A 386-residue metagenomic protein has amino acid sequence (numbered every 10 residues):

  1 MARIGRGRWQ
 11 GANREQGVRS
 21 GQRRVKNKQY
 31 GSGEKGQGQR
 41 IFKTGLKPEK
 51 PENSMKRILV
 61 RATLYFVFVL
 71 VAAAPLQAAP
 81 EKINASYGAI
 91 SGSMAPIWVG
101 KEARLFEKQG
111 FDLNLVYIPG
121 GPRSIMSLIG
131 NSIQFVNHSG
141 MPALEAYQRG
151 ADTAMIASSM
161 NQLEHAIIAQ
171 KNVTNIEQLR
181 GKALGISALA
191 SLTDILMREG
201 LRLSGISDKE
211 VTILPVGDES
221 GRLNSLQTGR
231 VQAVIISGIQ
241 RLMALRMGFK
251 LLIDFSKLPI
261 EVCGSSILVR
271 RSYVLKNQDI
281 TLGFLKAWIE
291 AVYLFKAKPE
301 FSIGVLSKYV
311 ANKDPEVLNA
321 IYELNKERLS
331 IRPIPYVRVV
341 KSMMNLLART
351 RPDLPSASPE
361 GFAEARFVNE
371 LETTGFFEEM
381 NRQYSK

Functional and structural regions predicted by a protein language model:
S54-L64: Bacterial N-terminal signal peptides that target proteins for export
A62-A73: Bacterial N-terminal signal peptides
A74-A78: Sec/Tat signal peptide C-region and signal peptidase I cleavage site
A79-T228, Q232-G238, K250-E261: Short, glycine-/small- and polar/acidic-enriched structural segments that line small-molecule recognition paths
P142, S220-A311: Pocket-lining segment of extracytoplasmic ligand-binding domains
K276-A357: Secondary-structure end/capping motifs
A348-K386: Conserved C-terminal helix/tail region of periplasmic/extracytoplasmic solute-binding proteins
